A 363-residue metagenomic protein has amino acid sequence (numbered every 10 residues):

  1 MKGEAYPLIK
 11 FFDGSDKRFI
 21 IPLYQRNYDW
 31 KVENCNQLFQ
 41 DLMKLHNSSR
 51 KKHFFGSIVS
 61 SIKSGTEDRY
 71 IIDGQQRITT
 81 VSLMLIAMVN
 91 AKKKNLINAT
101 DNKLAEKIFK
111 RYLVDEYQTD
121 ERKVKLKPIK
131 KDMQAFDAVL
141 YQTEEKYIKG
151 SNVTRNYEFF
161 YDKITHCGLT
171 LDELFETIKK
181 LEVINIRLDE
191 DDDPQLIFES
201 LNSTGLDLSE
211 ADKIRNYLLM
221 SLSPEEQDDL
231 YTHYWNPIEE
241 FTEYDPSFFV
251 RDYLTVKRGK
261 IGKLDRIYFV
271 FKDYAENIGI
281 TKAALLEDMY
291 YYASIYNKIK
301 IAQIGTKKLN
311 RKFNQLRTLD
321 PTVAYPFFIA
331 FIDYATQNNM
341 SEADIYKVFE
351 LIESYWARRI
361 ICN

Functional and structural regions predicted by a protein language model:
M1-N363: Flexible coil/loop and intrinsically disordered segments
